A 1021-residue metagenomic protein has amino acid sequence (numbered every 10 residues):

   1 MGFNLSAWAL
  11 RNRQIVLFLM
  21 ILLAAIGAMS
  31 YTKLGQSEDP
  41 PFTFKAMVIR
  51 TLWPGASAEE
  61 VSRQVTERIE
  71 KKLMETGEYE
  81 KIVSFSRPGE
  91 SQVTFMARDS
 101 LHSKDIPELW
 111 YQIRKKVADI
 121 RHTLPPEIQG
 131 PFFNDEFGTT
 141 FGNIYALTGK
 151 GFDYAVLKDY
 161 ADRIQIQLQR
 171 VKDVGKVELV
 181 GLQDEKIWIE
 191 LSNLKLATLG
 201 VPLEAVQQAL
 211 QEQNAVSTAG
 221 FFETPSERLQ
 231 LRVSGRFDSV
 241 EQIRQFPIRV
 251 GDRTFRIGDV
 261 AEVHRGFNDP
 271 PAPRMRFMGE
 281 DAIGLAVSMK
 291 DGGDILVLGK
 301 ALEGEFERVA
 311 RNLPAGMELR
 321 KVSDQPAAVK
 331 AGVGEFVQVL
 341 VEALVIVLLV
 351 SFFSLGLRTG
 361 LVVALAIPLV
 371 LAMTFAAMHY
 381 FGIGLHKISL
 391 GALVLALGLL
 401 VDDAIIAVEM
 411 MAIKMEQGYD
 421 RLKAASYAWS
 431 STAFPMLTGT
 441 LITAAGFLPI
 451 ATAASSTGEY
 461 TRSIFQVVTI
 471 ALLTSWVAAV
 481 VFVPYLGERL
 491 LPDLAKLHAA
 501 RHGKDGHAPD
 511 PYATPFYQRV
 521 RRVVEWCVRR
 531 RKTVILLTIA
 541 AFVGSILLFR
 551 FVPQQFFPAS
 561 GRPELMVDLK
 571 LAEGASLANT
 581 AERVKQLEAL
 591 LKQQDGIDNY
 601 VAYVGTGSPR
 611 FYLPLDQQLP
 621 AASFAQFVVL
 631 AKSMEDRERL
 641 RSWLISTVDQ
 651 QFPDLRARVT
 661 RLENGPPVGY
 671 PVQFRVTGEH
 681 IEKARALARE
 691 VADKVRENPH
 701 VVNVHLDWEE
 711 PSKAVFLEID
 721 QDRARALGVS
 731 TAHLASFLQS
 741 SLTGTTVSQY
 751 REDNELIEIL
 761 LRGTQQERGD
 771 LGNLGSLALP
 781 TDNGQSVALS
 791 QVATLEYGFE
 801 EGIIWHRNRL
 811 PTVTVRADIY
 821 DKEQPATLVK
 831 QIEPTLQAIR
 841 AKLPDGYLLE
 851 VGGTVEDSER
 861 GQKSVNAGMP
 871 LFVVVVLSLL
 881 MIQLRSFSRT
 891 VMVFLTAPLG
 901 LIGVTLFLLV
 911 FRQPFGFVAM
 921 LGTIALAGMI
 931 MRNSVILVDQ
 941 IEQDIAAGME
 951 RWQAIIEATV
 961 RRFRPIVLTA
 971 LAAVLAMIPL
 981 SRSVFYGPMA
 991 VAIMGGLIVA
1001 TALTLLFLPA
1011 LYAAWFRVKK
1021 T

Functional and structural regions predicted by a protein language model:
G2-Q36, T432, K504-F557, D598 (+2 more regions): Signature of alpha-helical transmembrane segments and their immediate interfacial
L5, E60-D135, L194-A215, R236 (+2 more regions): Solvent-exposed, membrane-proximal periplasmic/extracellular interface segments of envelope transport and secretion
W8, R50, R121, Q167-V345 (+8 more regions): Extracytoplasmic/periplasmic membrane-proximal domains and adjacent transmembrane bundles of envelope biogenesis
Q14, L22-A56, A118-E127, Y380 (+4 more regions): Transmembrane helices with small-residue packing motifs
I26-K33, V345-A412, V876-R962, V967-Y986 (+3 more regions): Hydrophobic transmembrane alpha-helices and their membrane-interface caps in long multi-pass transport proteins
Q36-M47, S84-E90, E127-K150, E178-D184 (+11 more regions): Flexible hinge/switch segments at interdomain interfaces of large molecular machines
V322, V329, V333, V408 (+5 more regions): Helix-loop junctions and hydrophobic alpha-helical segments within the transmembrane domains of large membrane
L397-M411, A433-T452, E459-D505, F627 (+4 more regions): Transmembrane alpha-helices and their membrane-interface boundaries in multi-pass membrane transporters and channels
